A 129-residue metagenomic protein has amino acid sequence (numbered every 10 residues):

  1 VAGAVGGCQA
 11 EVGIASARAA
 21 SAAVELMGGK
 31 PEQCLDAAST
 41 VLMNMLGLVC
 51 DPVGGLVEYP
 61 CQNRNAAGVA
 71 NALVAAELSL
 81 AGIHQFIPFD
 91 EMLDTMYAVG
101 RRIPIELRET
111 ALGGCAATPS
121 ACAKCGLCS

Functional and structural regions predicted by a protein language model:
V1-G7, L56-Y59: Active-site-adjacent structural elements in folded domains
V12, S16-S129: Functionally critical mobile loop/hinge segments
